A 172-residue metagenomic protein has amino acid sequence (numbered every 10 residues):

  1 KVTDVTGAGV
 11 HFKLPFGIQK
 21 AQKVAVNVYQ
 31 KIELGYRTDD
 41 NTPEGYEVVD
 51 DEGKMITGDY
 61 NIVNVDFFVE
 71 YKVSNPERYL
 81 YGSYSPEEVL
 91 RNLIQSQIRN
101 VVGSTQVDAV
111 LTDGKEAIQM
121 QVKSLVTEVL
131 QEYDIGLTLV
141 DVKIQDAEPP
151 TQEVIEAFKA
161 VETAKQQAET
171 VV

Functional and structural regions predicted by a protein language model:
K1-V102: Hydrophobic membrane-anchoring helix/hairpin
M55-Y60, N64-V73, E77, P86 (+1 more regions): Amphipathic, coiled-coil-like alpha-helical scaffolding segments used for oligomerization/assembly
Q152-V172: Long, charge-rich amphipathic alpha-helical coiled-coil "stalk/tentacle" segments that mediate oligomerization
